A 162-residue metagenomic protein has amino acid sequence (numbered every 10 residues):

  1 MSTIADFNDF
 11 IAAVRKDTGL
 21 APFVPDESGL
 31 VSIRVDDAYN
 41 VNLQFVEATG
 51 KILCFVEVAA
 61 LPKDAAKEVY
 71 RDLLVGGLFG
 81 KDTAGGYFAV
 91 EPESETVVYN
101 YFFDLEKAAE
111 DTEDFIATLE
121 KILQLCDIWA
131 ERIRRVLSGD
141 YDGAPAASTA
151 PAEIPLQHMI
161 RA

Functional and structural regions predicted by a protein language model:
M1-N42: Charge-rich, low-complexity N-terminal segments
V31, G50-I52, E95-V97: Hydrophobic residues embedded in beta-strands of well-ordered beta-sheets
N42-A60: A short acidic-to-branched-hydrophobic micro-motif
E57-N100: Short, internal acidic amphipathic alpha-helical interface segments that mediate docking to partner proteins
A59, F103-A108: A short interface-forming secondary-structure element
A108-Y141: A contiguous, mid-protein "functional segment" used to position or interact with cofactors/ions or partner subunits
R134-A162: Short, highly charged C-terminal tails/helix-capping segments
